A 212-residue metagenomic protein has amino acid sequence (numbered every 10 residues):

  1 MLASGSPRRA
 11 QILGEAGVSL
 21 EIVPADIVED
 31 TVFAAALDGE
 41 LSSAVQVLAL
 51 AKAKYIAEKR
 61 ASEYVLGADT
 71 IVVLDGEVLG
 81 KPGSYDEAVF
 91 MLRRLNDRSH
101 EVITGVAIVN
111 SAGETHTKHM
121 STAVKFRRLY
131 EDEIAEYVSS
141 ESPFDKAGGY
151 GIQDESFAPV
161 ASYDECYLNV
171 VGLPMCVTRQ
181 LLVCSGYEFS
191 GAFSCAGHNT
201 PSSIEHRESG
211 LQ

Functional and structural regions predicted by a protein language model:
M1-E15, R98, S121-Q212: GST superfamily/GST-like fold recognition
M1-Y64, E77, V183-Q212: N-terminal polybasic phosphate/anion-binding patch
L13, A49, D69, A88 (+2 more regions): Residue-level signal for inorganic ion chemistry
S19-D30, A107-G113, F144-F157: Mobile beta-alpha loop/short-helix "lid" or hinge segments that flank ligand
S42-Q46, L92, Y167-V171: Amphipathic, non-transmembrane alpha-helical scaffold segments
A44, T70-H100, R128: Active-site-adjacent loop/tail segments of enzyme domains
V73, V109-N110, V160-A161: Short beta-strand-to-turn element immediately C-terminal to the catalytic PLP-Schiff-base lysine in fold type I
V89-R93, T104-V124: Anionic-ligand binding region
